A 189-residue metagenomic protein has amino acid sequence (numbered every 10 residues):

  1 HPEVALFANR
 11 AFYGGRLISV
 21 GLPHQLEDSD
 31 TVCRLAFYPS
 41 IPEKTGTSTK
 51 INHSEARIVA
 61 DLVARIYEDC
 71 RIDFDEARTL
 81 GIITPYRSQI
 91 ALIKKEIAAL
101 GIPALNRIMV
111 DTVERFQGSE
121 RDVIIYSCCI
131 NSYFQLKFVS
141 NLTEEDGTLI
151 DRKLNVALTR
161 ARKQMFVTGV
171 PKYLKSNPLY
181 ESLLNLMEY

Functional and structural regions predicted by a protein language model:
H1-R65, S119-R121, V156-R162, V167-Y189: Helicase-core coupling region on the C-terminal RecA-like lobe
E3, F12, S54, I58 (+5 more regions): Generic recognition of stable, solvent-exposed alpha-helical segments in well-folded globular domains
C33, C70, C128-C129: Generic recognition of cysteine residues
L35, T79-G81, V123: Residue-level preference for the first positions of well-ordered beta-strands
I41, Y86-S88, C129-I130, P171: Residue-level signal for short, function-critical loop segments
T47, G81, E145: Conserved short-loop catalytic and cofactor-binding motifs
R65-T112: Conserved helicase motor "Helicase C" RecA-like lobe of SF1/SF2 P-loop NTPases
A99, L105-Y189: Conserved RecA-like P-loop NTPase helicase motor core
